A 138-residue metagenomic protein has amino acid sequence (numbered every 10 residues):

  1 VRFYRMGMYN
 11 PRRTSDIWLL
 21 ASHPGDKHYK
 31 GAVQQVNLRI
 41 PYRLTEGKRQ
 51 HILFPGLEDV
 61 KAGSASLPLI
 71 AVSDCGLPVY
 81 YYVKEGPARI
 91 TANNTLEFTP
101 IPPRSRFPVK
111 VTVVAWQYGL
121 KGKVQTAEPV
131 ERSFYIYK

Functional and structural regions predicted by a protein language model:
V1-K138: Solvent-exposed beta-strand/loop surfaces, strongest in extracytoplasmic domains of secreted and cell-surface proteins
